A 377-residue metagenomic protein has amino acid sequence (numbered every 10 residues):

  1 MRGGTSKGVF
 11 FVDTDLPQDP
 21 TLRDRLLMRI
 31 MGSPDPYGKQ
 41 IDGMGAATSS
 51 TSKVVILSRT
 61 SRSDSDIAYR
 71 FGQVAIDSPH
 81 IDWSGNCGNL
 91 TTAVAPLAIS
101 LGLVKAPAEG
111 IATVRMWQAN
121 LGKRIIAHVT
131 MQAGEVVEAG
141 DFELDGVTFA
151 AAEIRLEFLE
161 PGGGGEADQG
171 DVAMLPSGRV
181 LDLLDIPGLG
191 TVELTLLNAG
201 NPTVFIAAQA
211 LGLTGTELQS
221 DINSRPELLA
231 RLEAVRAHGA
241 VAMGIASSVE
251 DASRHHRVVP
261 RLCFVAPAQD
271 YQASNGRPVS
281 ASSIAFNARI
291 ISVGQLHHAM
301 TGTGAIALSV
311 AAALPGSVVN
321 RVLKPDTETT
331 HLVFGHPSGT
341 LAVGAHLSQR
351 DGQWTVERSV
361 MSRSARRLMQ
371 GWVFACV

Functional and structural regions predicted by a protein language model:
M1-V377: A glycine-rich beta-to-alpha transition motif near the start of alpha/beta enzyme domains, typified by
